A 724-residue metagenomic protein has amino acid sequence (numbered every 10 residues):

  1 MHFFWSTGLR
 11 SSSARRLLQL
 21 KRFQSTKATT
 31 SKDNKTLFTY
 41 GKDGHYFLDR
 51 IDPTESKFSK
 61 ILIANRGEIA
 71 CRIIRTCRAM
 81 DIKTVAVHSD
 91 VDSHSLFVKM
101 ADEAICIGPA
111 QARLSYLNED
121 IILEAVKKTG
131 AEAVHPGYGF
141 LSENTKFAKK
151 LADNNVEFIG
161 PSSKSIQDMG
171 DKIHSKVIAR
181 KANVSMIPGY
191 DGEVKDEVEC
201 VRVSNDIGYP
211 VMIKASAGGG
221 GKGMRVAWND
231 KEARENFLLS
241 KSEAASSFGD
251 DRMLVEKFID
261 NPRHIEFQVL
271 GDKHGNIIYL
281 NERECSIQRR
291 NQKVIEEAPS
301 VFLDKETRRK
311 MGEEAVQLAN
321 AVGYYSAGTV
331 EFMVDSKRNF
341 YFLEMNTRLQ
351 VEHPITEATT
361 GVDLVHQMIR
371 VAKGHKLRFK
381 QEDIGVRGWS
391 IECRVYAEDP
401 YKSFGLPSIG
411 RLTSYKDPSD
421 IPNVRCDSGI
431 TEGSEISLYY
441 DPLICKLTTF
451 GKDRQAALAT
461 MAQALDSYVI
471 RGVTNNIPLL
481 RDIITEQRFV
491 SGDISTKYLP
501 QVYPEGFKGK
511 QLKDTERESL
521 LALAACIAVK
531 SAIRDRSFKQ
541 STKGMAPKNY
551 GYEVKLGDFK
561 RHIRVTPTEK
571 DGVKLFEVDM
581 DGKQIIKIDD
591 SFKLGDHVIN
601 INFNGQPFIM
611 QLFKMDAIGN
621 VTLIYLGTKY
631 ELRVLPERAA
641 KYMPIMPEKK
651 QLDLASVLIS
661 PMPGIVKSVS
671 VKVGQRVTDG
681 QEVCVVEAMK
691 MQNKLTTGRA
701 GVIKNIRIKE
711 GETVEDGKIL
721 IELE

Functional and structural regions predicted by a protein language model:
H2-V330, V334-H353: N-terminal beta-alpha lobe that positions the nucleotide/phosphoryl donor in ATP/NTP-coupled carboxylate activation
S59, K222, P299, D441-L447 (+1 more regions): Short amphipathic alpha-helical segments
T84, A133, S142-K150, E392 (+2 more regions): Structured, non-catalytic alpha/beta "coupling" segments that mediate domain-domain communication and provide generic
A315, P354-I588, E682, D716 (+1 more regions): Catalytic cores of soluble metabolic enzymes centered on carboxylation/carboxyl-transfer
F379-R387, L499-Y503, F507, K629-S660: Long, charged amphipathic helices and adjacent flexible linkers at domain junctions
F450-A456, M461-V473, P647-P661, I665 (+1 more regions): Conserved bacterial/organellar gene-expression machines centered on ribosome-associated P-loop NTPases
K649-E724: Structured functional modules or segments
